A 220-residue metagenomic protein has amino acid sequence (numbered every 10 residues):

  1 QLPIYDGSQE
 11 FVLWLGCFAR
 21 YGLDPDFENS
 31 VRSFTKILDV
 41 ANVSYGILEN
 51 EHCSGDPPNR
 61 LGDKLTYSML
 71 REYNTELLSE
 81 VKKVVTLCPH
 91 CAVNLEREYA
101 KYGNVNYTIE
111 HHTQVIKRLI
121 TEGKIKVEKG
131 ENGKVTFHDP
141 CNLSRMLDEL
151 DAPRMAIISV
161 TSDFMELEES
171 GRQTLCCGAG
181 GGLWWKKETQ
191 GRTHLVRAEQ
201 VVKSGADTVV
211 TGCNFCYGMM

Functional and structural regions predicted by a protein language model:
Q1-M220: Iron-sulfur cluster-binding electron-transfer modules in prokaryotic oxidoreductases
